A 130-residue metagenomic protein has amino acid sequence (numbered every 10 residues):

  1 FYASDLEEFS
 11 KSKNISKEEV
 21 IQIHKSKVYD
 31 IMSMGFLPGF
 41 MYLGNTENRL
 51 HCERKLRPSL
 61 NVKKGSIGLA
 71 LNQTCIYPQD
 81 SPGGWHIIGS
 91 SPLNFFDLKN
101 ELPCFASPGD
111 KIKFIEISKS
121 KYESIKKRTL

Functional and structural regions predicted by a protein language model:
F1-L130: Glycine-rich active-site loops that engage anionic ligands at enzyme catalytic sites
